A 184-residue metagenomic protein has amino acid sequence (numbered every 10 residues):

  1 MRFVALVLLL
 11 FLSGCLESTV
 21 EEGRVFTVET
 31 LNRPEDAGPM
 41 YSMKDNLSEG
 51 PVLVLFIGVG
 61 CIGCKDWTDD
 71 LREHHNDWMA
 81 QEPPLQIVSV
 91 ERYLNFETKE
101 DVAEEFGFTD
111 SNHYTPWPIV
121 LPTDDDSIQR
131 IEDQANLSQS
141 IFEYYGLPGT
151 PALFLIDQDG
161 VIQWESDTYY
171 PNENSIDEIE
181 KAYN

Functional and structural regions predicted by a protein language model:
M1-E21: Secretory targeting signatures
L16-D45, D66: N-terminal "domain-start" segment that seeds a small globular fold
Y41-K65, D69-L71, V88-E91: Short active-site neighborhood of thiol/selenol oxidoreductases, capturing the structured segment around
K44, T68-H75, A103, F142 (+1 more regions): Extracytoplasmic/secreted envelope proteins and their assembly/folding machinery, especially bacterial periplasmic
S48-L53, Q81-Q86, H113-P118, G149-P151 (+1 more regions): Loop/turn elements at helix/coil->beta-strand transitions in domains of secreted/extracellular proteins
G50, I57-G60, R72-M79, Y145 (+2 more regions): Sec/Tat-exported extracytoplasmic proteins
K65-P116, V120, D124-R130: Structural microenvironment flanking redox-active thiols in thiol-disulfide oxidoreductases
D124-E180: Thiol/disulfide oxidoreductase modules built on the thioredoxin-like
